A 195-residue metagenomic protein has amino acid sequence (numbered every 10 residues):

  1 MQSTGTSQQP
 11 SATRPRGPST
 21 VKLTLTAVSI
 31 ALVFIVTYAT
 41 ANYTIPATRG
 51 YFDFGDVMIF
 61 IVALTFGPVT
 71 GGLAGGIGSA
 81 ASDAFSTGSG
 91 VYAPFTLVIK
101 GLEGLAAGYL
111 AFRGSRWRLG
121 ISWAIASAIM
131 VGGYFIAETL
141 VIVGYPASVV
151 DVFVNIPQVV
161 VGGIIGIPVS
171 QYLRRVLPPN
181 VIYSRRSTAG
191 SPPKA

Functional and structural regions predicted by a protein language model:
M1-A195: Loop-helix junctions at membrane interfaces
